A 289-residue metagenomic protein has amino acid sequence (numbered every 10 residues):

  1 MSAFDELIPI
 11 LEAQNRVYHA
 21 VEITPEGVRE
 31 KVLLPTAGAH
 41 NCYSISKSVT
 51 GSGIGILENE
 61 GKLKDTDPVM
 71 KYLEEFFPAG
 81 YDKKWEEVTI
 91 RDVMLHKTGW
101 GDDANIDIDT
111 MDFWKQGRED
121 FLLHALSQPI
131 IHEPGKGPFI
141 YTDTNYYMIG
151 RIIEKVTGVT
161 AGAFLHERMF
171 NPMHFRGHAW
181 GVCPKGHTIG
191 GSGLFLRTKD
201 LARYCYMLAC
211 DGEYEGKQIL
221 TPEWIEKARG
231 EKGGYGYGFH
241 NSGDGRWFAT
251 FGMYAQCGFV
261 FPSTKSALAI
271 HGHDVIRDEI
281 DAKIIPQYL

Functional and structural regions predicted by a protein language model:
A3-T36, D65, G258-F261, K265-A269: A short, well-structured edge-of-sheet supersecondary motif
T36, D107-S192: Catalytic-site signature segments of enzymes, centered on catalytic residues
G38, C42, Y81-K84, E133-Y141 (+2 more regions): Solvent-exposed loop and edge beta-strand segments that line ligand/cofactor-binding and catalytic clefts
N41-V69, V93, I149-I153, Y204: Active-site SXXK
E60-W100, V156-S192, L196: Active-site helix/loop module of the DD-peptidase/beta-lactamase fold, centered on the serine-lysine SxxK catalytic
M148, I152, G190-E213, Q256-H273: Active-site-proximal alpha-helical segments within enzyme catalytic domains
E223-H271, V275-D278: Active-site Gly/Thr loop motif
E279-L289: Short, gly/Ser/Thr-rich active-site loops of penicillin-recognizing serine hydrolases
